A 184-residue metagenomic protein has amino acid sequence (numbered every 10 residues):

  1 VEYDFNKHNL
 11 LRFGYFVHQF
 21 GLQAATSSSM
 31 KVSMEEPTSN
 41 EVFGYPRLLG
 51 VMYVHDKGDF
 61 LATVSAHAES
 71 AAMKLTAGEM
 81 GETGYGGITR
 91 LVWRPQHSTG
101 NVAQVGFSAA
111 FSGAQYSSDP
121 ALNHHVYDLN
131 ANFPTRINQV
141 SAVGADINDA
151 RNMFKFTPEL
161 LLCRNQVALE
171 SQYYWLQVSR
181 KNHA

Functional and structural regions predicted by a protein language model:
V1-A72, T76-Q115: Outer membrane beta-barrel
T83-H183: Surface-exposed beta-loop-beta
